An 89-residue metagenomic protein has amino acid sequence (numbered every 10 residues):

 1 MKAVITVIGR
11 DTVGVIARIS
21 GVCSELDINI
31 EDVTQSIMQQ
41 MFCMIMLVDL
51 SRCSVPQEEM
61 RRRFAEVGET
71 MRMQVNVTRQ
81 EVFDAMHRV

Functional and structural regions predicted by a protein language model:
M1-V89: A conserved regulatory-domain signal marking ACT and ACT-like small-molecule sensing domains and adjacent regulatory
